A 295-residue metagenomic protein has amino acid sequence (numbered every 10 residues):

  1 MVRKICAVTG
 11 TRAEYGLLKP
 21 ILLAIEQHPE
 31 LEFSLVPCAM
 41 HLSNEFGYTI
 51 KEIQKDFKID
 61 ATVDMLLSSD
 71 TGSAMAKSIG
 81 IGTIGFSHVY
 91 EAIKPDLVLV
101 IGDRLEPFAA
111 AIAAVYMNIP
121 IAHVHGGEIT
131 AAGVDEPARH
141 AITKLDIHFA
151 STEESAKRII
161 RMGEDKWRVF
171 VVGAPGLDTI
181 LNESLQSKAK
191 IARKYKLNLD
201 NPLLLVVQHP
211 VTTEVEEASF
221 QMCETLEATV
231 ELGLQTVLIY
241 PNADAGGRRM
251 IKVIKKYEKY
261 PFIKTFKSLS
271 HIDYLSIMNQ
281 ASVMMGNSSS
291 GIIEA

Functional and structural regions predicted by a protein language model:
K4-T9, G16-E26, M65-K166: Active-site and donor-binding regions of nucleotide-sugar-utilizing enzymes
A7, L35-P37, V100, H123 (+3 more regions): Structural beta-sheet core signal
H28-S34, G233-Q235: A generic structural motif
E32-M75, G85: Conserved nucleotide-sugar phosphate-binding/catalytic loop shared by glycosyltransferases and other
L42-G47, K144-F220: A nucleotide-sugar donor-handling region in carbohydrate enzymes
I53, Q186-Q280: Donor-nucleotide binding loops and adjacent catalytic segments primarily of GT-B fold Leloir glycosyltransferases
V100-I101, F108, H123-V124, H148 (+1 more regions): A donor-sugar binding/catalytic signature common to diverse glycosyltransferases and related nucleotide-sugar
I101, S151-T152, V172, I239 (+1 more regions): Replace "coordinates the UDP/GDP/TDP-sugar" with "coordinates nucleotide-activated sugar donors
